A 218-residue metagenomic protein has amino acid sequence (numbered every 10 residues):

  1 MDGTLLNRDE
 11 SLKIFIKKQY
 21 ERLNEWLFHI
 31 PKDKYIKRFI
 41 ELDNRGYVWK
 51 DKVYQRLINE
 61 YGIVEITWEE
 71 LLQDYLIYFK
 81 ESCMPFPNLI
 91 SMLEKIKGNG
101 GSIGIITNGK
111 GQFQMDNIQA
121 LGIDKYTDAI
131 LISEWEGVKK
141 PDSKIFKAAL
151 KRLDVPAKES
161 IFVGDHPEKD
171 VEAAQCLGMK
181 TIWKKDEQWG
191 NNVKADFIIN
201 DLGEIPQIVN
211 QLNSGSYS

Functional and structural regions predicted by a protein language model:
M1-P87: N-terminal helical cap/lid subdomain that shapes the substrate entry/recognition surface in HAD-like hydrolases
K18, R22, W26, M92-G101: A short, Lys/Arg-enriched amphipathic alpha-helix followed by its capping loop at the start of a domain
L42, K80-E81, I103, E134 (+1 more regions): A generic structural signal for short
F86, G100-I103: Non-catalytic interaction surface on structured domains
I90, E94-K97, K110-S218: Asp-based, Mg2+/Mn2+-dependent phosphohydrolase catalytic module
T107: Conserved phosphate-coupling serine/threonine residues in phosphotransfer and NTP-handling enzymes
